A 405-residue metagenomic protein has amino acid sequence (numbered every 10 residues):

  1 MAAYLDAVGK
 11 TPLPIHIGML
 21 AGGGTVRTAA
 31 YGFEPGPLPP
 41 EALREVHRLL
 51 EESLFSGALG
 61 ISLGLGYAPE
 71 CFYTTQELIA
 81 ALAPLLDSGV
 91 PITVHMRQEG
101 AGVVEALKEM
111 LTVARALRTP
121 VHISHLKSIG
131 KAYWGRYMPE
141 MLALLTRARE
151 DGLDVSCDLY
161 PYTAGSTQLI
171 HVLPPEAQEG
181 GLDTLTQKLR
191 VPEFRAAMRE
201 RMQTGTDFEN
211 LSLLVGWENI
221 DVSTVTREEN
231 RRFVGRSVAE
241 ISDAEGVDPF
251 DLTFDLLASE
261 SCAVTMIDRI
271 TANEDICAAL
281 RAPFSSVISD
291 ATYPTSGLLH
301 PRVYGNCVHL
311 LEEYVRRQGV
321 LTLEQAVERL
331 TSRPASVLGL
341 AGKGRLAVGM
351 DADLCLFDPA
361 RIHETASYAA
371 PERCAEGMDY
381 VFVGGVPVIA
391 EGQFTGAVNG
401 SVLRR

Functional and structural regions predicted by a protein language model:
M1-P14, A29: Catalytic alpha/beta active-site cores
A2-L5, L50, L78, L82 (+2 more regions): Generic structural signal for well-ordered alpha-helices, preferentially at hydrophobic/aromatic core positions
P14, L20-T25, A29-P40, V46-Y67 (+3 more regions): Active-site neighborhoods of metal-dependent hydrolases
I17, G23, G57, H95 (+8 more regions): Divalent metal-coordination and catalytic microenvironments
E52, A58-M110: Divalent metal-binding pocket/active-site signature
L65, M96, H125-K127, L159-P161 (+7 more regions): Active-site proximal loops enriched in glycine and acidic residues that flank catalytic Cys/His/Asp and coordinate
V191, A278-F284, S289-D290, C355-S401: C-terminal cap of metal-dependent C-N hydrolases
V264-I276, T322-V327, A335-P371: Acidic, glycine-enriched loop/beta-strand segments at the rims of small-molecule binding/catalytic pockets
